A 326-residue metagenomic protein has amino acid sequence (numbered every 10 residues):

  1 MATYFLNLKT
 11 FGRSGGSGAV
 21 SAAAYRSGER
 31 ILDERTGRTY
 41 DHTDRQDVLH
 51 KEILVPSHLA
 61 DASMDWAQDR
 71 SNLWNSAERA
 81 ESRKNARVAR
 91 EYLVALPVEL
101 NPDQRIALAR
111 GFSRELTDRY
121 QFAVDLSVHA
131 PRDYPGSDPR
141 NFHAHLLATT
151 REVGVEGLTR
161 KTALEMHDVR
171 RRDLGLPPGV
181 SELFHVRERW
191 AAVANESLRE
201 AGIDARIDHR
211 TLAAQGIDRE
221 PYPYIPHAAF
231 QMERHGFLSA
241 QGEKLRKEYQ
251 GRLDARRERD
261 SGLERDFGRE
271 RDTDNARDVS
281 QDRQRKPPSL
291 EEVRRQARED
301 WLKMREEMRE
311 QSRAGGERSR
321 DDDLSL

Functional and structural regions predicted by a protein language model:
M1-L326: N-terminal nicking endonuclease/strand-transfer module with a His-rich metal-binding environment and a catalytic Tyr
